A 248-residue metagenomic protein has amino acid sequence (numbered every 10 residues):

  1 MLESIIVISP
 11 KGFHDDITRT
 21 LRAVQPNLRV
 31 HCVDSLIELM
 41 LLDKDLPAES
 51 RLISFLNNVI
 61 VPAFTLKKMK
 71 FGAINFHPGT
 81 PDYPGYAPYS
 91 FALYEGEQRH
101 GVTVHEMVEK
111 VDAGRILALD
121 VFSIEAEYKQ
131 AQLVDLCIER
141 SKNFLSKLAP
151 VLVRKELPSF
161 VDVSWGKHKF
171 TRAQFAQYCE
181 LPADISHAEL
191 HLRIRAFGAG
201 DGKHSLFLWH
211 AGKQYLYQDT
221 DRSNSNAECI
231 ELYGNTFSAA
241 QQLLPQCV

Functional and structural regions predicted by a protein language model:
M1-V248: One-carbon transfer enzymes
